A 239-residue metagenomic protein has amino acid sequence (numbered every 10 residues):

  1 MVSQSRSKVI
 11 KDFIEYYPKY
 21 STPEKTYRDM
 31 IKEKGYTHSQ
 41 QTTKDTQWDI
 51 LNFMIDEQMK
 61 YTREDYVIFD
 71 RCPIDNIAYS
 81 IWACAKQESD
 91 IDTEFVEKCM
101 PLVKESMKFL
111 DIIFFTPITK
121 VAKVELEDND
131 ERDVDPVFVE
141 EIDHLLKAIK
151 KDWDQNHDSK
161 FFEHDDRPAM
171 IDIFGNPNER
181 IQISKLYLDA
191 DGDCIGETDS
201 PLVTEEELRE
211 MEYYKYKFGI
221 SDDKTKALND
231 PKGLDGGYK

Functional and structural regions predicted by a protein language model:
M1-F13: Glycine-rich phosphate-binding P-loop
S5-R6, D75-Y79, A85, A122-E125 (+1 more regions): Short catalytic/ligand-binding loop motif for oxyanion handling, primarily in non-cytosolic enzymes, centered on
K11-D56: Conserved substrate/cofactor phosphate-moiety recognition/catalytic segment in nucleotide-dependent phosphotransferases
Y17, E64-D65, L110-D111: Short, well-ordered alpha-helix to beta-strand connector turns
K25, D70-P73, Y79, F114-K120: Short loop/turn segments at strand-loop or loop-helix junctions that form parts of catalytic or ligand-binding pockets
T46-M107: Glycine-rich phosphate-binding loop used to anchor ATP phosphates in small-molecule kinases, encompassing both
A83-D154, D166-G175, T198-L202: A glycine- and Lys/Arg-enriched "phosphate-lid" helix/loop adjacent to the NTP-binding pocket of small-molecule kinases
K151-K239: C-terminal accessory "lid"/substrate-recognition subdomains
